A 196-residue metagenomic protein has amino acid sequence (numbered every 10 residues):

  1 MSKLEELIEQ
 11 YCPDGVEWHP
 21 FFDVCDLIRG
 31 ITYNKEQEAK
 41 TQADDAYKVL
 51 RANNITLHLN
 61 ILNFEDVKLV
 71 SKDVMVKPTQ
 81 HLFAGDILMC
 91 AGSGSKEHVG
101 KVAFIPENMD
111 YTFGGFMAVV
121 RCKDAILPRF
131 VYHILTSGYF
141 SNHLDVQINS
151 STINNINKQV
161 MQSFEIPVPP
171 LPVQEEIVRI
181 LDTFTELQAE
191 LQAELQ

Functional and structural regions predicted by a protein language model:
M1-Y11: Accessory (non-catalytic) regions of SAM-dependent nucleic-acid methyltransferases and partner specificity/recognition
S2, G15-E17, V131, Q162-A193: Amphipathic alpha-helical segments
Q10-T32: Non-catalytic DNA-recognition/assembly elements of restriction-modification systems
V24-E38, N53-D86: Sequence-specific dsDNA recognition surfaces
R51, D66-K68, K72, V76-T136: A short beta-sheet element
H58, A84, F130, H143-V146: Long compositionally biased, domain-poor regions of proteins
D110-M117, N149-P169: A short glycine-rich beta-alpha junction/loop motif
